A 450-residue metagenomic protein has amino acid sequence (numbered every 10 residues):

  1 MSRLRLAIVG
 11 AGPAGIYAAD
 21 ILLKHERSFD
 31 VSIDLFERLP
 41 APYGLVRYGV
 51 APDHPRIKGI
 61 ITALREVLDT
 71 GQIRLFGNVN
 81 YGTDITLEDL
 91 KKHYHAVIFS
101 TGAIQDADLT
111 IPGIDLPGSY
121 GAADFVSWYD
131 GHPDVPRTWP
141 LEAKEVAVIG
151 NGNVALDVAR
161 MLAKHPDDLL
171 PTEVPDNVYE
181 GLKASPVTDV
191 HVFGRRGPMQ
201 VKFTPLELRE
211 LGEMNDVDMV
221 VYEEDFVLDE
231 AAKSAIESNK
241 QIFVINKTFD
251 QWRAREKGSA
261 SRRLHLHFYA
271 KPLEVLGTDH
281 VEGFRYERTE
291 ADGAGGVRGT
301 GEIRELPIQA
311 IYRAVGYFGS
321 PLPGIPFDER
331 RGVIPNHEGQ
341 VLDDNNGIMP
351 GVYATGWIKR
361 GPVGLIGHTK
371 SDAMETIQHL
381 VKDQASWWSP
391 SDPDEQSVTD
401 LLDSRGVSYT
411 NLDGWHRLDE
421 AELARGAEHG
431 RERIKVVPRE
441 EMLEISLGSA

Functional and structural regions predicted by a protein language model:
S2-G12, E142-I149: Beta1/beta-strand and adjacent pyrophosphate-binding region of the FAD-binding site in flavoprotein oxidoreductases
L6-S28, L156-L162: N-terminal Rossmann-like FAD-binding beta1-loop-alpha1 element of flavoenzymes
E26, S32-L35, R160-E302, L380-D392 (+2 more regions): Dinucleotide-binding/catalytic capping subdomain of oxidoreductase cores
S32, P40-A96, I242-S261, H265: N-terminal Rossmann-like dinucleotide/flavin-binding domain of flavoprotein oxidoreductases that bind FAD/FMN
A96, S100-A107, G152-N153, I308-P321: Glycine-/small-residue-rich beta->alpha transition segments that form the dinucleotide
D106-A184, V333-L342: Glycine-rich dinucleotide-binding loop and its adjacent helix/turn
G118-P136, V275, H280, D292-R360: FAD-site-proximal beta/loop scaffold in flavoenzymes
Q340-V341, M349-A450: C-terminal, flexible cofactor-proximal segment of oxidoreductases
